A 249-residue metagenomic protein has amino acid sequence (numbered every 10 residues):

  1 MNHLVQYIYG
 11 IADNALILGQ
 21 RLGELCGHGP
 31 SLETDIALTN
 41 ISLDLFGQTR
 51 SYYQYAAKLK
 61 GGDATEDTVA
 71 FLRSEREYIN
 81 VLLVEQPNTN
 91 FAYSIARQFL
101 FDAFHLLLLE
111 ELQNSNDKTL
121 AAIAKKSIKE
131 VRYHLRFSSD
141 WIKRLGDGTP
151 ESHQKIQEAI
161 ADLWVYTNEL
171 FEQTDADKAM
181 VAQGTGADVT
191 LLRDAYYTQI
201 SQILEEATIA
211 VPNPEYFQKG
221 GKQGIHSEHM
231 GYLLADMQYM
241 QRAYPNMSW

Functional and structural regions predicted by a protein language model:
M1-Y9, L72-Q98, G148-T149, L163-G186: Acidic/His metal-coordination segments adjacent to aromatic residues that form catalytic metal sites in metalloenzymes
L4-I8, G29-Q48, S94, T119-V131: Alpha-helical scaffold segments that form or flank carboxylate-/histidine-based iron centers
N14-L22, Q48, Y52, F101-L108 (+2 more regions): Amphipathic, well-ordered alpha-helical segments in soluble domains
L18-N40, H105-L120: Helix-loop segments that flank and shape redox-cofactor active sites
S42-L72, S138-K143: Conserved alpha-helical segments that form or flank metal/cofactor-binding pockets of metalloenzymes
L82-F137: Internal, conserved structured core segments that host functional sites
T119-Q183: A contiguous pocket-lining binding segment that forms or flanks enzyme active sites
Q154-W249: Extended, helix-rich structural scaffolds rather than catalytic motifs
